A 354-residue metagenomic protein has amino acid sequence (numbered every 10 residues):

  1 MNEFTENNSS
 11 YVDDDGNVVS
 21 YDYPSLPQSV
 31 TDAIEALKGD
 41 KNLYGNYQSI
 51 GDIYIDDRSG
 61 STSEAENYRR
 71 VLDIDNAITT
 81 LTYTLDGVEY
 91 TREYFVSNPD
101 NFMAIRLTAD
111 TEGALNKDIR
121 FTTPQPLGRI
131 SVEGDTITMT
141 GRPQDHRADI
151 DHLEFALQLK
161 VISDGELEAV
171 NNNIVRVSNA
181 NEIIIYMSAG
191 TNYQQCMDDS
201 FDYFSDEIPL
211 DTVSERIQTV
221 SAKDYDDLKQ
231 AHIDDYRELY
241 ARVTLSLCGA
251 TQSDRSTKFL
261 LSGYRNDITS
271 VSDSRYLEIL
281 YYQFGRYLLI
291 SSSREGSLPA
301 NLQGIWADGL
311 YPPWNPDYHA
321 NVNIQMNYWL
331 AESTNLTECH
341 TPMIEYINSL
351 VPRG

Functional and structural regions predicted by a protein language model:
M1-G354: Aromatic-residue-lined binding/catalytic grooves and analogous aromatic/hydrophobic interfacial grooves in multimeric
